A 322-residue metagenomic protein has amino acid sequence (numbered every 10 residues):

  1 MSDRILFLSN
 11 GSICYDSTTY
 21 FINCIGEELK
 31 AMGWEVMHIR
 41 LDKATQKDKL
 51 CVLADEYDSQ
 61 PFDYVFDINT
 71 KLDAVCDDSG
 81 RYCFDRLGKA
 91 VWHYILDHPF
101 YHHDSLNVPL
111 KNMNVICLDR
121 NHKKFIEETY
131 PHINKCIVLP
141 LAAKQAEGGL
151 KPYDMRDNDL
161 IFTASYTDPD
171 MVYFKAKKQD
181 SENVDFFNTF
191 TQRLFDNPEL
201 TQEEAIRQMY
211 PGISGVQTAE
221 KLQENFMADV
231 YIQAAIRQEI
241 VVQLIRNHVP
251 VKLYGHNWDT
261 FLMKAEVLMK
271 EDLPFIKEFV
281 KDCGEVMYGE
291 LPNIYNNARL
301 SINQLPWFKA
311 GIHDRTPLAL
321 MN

Functional and structural regions predicted by a protein language model:
S2, S9-F21, T129-H313, M321: Nucleotide-sugar donor-binding catalytic core of glycosyltransferases
R4-S12, T18-T129, K144-G149, C283 (+3 more regions): Extended catalytic core of nucleotide-activated donor transferases of GT-like folds
K89, M113, N158, V249 (+1 more regions): Residue-level detector of short, conserved catalytic/binding motifs and their immediate flanks
L110, C117, K270, P317-M321: Alpha-helix boundary/capping detector
